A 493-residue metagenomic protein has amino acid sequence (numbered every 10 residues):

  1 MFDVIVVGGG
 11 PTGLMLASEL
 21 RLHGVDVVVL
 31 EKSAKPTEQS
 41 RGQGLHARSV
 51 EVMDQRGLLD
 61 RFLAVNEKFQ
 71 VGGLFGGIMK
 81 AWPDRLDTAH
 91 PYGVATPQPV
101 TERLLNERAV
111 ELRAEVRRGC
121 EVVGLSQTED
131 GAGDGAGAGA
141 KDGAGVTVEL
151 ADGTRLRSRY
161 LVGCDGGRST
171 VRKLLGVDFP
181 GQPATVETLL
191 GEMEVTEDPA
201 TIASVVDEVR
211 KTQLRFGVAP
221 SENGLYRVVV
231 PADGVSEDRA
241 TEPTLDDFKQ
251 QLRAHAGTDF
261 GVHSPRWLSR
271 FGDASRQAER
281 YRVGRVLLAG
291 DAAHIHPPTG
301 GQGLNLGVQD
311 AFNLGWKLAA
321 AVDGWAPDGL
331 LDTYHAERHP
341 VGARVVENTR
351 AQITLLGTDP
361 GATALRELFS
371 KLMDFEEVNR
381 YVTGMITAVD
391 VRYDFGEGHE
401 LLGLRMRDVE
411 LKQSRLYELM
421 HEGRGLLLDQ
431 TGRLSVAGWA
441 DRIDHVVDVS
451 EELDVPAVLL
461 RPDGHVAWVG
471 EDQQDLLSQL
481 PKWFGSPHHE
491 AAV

Functional and structural regions predicted by a protein language model:
M1-R366, S370-M373, E377, V493: Core Rossmann-like FAD-binding/catalytic domain of the broad FAD-dependent monooxygenase superfamily
A114-E115, C120, V286, G425 (+2 more regions): Short, conserved active-site loop motifs that form the nucleotide-linked donor/cofactor pocket
R155, R280-Y281, L419-H421, E451: Short, flexible hinge/linker loops that cap or flank conserved catalytic cores
L156-R157, P462-D463, E471: A glycine-rich beta-strand to alpha-helix segment that forms a phosphate/ribose-binding loop at ligand/cofactor sites
V162, G438-V455: Short, internal strand/loop/helix patches that form the active-site neighborhood or redox-interaction surface
A293, A457-A467: Short, glycine-anchored, charge-dense loop/turn motifs used at functional sites
A320-G425, Q430-A440, V455-P456, A467-Q474 (+1 more regions): C-terminal helical "tail/cap" subdomain of flavin- and related membrane-associated enzymes
D429-R433, S450, R461-P462: Short, flexible beta-strand-to-coil junctions
